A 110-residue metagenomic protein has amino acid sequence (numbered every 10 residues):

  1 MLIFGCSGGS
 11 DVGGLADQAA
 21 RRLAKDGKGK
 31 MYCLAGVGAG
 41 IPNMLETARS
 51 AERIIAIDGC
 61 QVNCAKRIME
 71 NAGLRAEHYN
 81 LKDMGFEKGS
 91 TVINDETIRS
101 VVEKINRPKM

Functional and structural regions predicted by a protein language model:
M1-M110: Iron-sulfur-associated redox domains of electron-transfer enzymes in respiratory and anaerobic energy metabolism
